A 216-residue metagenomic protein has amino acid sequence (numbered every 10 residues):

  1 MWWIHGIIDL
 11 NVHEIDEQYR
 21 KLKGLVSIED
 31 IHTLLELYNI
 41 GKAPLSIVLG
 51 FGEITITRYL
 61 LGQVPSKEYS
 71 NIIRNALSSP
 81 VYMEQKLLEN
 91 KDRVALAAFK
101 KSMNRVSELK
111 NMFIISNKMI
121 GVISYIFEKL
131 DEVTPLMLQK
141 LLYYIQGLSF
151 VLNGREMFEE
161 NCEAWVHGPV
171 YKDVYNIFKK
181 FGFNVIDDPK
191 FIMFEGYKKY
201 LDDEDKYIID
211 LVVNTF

Functional and structural regions predicted by a protein language model:
I4-S66: Extended interfacial segments that mediate partner engagement and assembly in macromolecular machines
L22, I54, Q63-F216: Domain-edge interaction signal
